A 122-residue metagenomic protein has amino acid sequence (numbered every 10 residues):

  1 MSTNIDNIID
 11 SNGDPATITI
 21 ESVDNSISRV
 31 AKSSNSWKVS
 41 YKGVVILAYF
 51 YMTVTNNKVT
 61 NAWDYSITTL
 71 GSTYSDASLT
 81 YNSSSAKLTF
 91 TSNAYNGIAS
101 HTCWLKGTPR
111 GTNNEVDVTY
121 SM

Functional and structural regions predicted by a protein language model:
M1, N12-D14, N25, G43 (+3 more regions): Intrinsic-disorder/low-complexity loop/linker signature
M1-Y41: N-terminal prepro-regions of secreted/extracellular proteins
N7, A16-S28, I46-V54, H101-G111: Broad, structure-driven detector of short, well-ordered beta-strand segments within folded domains
N12, A31, K42-V44, N82-S84 (+1 more regions): Solvent-exposed loop and beta-edge segments used for protein-protein assembly and interaction
E21-D24, W63-L70, T91-G97, S121-M122: Secondary-structure transition/turn motif
S40-T91: Mature extracytoplasmic domains of secretory-pathway proteins
K42-V44, N93-T102: Short, cysteine-centered beta-strand-loop-beta hairpins and adjacent loop/turn segments enriched in charged/polar
R110-M122: Short, low-complexity, Pro/Ser/Thr/Gly-rich segments in the mature regions of secreted, periplasmic
